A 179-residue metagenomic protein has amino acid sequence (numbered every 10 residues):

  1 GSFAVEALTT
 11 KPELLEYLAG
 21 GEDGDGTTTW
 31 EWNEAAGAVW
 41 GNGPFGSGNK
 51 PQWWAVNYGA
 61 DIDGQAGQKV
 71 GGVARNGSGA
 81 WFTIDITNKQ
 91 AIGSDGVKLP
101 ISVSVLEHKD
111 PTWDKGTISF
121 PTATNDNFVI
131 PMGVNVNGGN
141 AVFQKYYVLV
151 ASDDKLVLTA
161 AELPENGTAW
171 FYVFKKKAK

Functional and structural regions predicted by a protein language model:
G1: Short, aromatic- and glycine-rich surface loops/edge beta-strands on solvent-exposed regions
A4-E31: N-terminal helix-cap/turn-to-beta initiation motif at the start of protein domains
A36, E162-P164, A178: Solvent-exposed strand-loop boundary residues in beta-sheet-rich modules
A36-G48, A55-S152, T168: Contiguous, well-ordered beta-strand patches that form the walls/edges of small beta-barrel/beta-sandwich domains
K155-G167: Short, exposed beta-strand-loop hairpins at the edges of beta-sheets in extracellular/periplasmic proteins
T168-K179: Short, low-complexity, Pro/Ser/Thr/Gly-rich segments in the mature regions of secreted, periplasmic
